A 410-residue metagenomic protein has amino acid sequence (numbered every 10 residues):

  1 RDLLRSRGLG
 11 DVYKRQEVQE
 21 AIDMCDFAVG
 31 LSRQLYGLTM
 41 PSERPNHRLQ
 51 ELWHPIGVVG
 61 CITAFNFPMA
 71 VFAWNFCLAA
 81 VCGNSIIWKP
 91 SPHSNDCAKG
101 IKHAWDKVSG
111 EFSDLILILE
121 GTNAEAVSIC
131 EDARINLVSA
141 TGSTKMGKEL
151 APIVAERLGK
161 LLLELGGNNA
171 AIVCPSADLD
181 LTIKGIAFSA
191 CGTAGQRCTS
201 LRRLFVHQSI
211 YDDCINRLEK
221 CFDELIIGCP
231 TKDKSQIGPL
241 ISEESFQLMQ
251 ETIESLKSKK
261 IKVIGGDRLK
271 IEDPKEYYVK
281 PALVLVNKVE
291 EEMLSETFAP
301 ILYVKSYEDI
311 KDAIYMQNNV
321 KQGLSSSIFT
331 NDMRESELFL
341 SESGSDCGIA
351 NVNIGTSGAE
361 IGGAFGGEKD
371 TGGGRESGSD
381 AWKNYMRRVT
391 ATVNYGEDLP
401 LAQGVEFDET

Functional and structural regions predicted by a protein language model:
D2-Y13: Single conserved hydrophobic/aromatic residue that forms the stacking wall/gate of nucleotide- or nucleobase-binding
R5, A80-V81, K257: Conserved ATPase "switch" residues in P-loop NTPase domains
K14-Y36: Long amphipathic alpha-helix in the N-terminal Rossmann-like dinucleotide-binding domain of NAD(P)-dependent
C25, G83, I116, V138 (+6 more regions): Residue-level signal for inorganic ion chemistry
L31, I62, T122, T141 (+3 more regions): Conserved residues at the C-terminal ends of beta-strands
G37-L181, Y307: Rossmann-like NAD(P) dinucleotide-binding subdomain of oxidoreductase/dehydrogenase enzymes
K107, K145-K288, Y315, V352 (+2 more regions): ALDH superfamily catalytic-core signature
I135, I172, I226, I271 (+1 more regions): Conserved C-terminal structural/oligomerization subdomain of aldehyde/semialdehyde dehydrogenase
